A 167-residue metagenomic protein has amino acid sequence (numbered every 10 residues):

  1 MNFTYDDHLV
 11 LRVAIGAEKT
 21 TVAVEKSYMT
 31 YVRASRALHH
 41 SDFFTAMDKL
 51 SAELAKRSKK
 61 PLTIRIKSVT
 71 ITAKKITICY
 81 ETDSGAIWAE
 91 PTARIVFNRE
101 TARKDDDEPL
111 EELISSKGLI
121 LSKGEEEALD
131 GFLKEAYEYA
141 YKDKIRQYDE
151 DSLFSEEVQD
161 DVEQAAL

Functional and structural regions predicted by a protein language model:
M1-S84: OB-fold ssDNA-binding interfaces and closely related basic DNA-contact patches used across DNA replication/repair
N2-T4, D42-F43, V96, G131 (+1 more regions): Intrinsic disorder/low-structure terminal segments
A34-T45, K49, W88, D105 (+2 more regions): Alpha-helix boundary/N-cap detector
R57, L113, G124, E156-E157: Low-complexity, intrinsically disordered/propeptide-like segments
S68-K123: Amphipathic protein-protein interaction modules
L113-D149: Mixed-charge, glycine-accented linear interaction segment located at domain edges/termini
Y148-L167: Short acidic DE-rich linear segments
